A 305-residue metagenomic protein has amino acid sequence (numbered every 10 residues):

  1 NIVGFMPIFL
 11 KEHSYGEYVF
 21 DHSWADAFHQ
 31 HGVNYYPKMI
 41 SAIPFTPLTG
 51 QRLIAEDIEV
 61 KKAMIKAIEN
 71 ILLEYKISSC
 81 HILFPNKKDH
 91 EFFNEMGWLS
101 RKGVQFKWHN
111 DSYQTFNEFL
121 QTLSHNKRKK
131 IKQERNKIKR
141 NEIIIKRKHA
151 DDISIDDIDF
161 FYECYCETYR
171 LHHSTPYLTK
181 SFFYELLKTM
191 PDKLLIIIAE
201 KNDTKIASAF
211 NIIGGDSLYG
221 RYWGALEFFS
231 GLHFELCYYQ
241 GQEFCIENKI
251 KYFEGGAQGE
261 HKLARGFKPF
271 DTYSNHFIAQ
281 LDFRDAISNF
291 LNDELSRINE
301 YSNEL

Functional and structural regions predicted by a protein language model:
N1-L305: N-acyltransferase acceptor-side catalytic subdomain
